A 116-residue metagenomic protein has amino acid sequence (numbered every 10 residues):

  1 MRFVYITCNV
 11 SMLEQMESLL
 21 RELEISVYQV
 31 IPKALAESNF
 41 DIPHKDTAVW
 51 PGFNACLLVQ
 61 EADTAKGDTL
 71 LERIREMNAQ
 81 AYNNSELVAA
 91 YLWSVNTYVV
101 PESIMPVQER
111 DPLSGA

Functional and structural regions predicted by a protein language model:
M1-A116: Positively charged, small/polar-rich N-terminal and surface patches that mediate targeting and assembly and bind
